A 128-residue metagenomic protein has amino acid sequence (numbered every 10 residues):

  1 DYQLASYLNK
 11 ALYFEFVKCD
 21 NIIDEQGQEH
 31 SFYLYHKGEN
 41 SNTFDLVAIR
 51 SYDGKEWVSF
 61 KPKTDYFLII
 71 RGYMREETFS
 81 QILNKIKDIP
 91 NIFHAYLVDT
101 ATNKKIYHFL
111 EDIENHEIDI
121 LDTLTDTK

Functional and structural regions predicted by a protein language model:
D1, D65-M74: Short cationic amphipathic helices and targeting signals
Y2-N42: Short, well-structured hydrophobic secondary-structure segments
Q3-L4, M74, T78, I82: Short amphipathic alpha-helical segments
Q26-T64: Long, continuous compositionally biased terminal/linker segments
G54-V58, G72-E77: Acidic, glycine-rich, low-complexity linker/loop segments at the periphery of domains that act as short
K63-F67, T102-K105: Short, surface-exposed beta-edge/turn micro-motifs
T78, L83-K128: Glycine-rich, aromatic-bearing surface loops/beta-hairpins
